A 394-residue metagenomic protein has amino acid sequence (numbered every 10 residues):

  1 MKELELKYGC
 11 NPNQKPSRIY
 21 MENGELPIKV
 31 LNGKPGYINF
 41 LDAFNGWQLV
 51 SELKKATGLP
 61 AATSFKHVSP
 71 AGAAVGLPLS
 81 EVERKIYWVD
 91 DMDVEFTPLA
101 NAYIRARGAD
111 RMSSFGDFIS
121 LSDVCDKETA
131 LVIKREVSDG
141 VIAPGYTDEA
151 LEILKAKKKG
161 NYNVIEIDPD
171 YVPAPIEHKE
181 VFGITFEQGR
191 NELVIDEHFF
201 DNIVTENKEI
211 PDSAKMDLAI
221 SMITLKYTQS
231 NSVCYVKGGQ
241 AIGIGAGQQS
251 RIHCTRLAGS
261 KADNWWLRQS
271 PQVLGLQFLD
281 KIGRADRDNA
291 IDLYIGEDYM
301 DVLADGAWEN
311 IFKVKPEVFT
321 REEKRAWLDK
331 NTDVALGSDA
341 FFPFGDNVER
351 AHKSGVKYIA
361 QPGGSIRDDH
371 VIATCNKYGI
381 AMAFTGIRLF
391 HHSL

Functional and structural regions predicted by a protein language model:
M1-F199, A214-S232: Active-site loops and adjacent core secondary-structure elements that bind or stabilize anionic groups
E52, Y227, N264-R268, K353 (+1 more regions): Conserved helix-loop functional segments at active or binding sites
A56-S64, V164-I167, S230-K237, L267-F278 (+1 more regions): Flexible, glycine/charged-enriched surface loops at secondary-structure junctions
P60-A61, K66-A71, V75-L77, S232 (+4 more regions): Glycine-rich phosphate/pyrophosphate-binding loops and their adjacent beta-strand/loop elements at enzyme active sites
S69, C125, K237-Q240, Q248 (+2 more regions): Active-site-proximal loop/turn and secondary-structure-junction residues that shape catalytic pockets, frequently
A71-M112, I242-F341: Glycine- and Gly-Pro-enriched alpha-helical subdomains that act as flexible, kink-prone "lid/hinge" or packing modules
D117, L121-S122, R135-I165, D170-V172 (+4 more regions): C-terminal binding/interaction regions
P175-I210, R268-D288: Substrate-contacting helices/loops that form the catalytic groove of nucleic-acid and nucleotide-polymer processing
